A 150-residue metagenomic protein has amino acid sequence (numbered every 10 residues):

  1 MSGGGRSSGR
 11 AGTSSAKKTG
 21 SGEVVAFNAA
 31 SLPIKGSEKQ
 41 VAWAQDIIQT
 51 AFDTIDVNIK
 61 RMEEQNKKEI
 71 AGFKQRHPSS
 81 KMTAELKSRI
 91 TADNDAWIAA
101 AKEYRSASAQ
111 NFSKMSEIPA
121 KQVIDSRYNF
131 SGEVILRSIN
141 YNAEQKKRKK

Functional and structural regions predicted by a protein language model:
S2-K150: Charged, low-complexity intrinsically disordered segments and flexible loops
